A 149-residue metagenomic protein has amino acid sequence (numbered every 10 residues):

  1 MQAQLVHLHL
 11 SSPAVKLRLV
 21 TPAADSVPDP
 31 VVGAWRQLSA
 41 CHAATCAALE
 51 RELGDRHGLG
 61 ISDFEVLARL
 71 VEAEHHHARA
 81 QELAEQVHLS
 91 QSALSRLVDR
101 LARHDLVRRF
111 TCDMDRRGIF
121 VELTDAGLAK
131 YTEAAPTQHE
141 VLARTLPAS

Functional and structural regions predicted by a protein language model:
M1-H57, L106: N-terminal leader segment of winged-helix/HTH proteins
T21-P22, D99-S149: Charged, amphipathic alpha-helical coiled-coil/dimerization segments
V27-P30, L59, A78, L123 (+1 more regions): Alpha-helical hairpin
V31, E82, M114-R116: Short, solvent-exposed coil/turn segments
V31, W35-L53, L67, Y131-S149: Hydrophobic alpha-helical core bundles mediating ligand binding, dimerization, or RNAP-core interactions
W35, Q86, F120: Short aromatic/hydrophobic contact patches that present stacked aromatics for nucleic-acid/ligand binding
A47-S90: N-terminal helix-turn-helix DNA-binding core of bacterial DNA-binding proteins
